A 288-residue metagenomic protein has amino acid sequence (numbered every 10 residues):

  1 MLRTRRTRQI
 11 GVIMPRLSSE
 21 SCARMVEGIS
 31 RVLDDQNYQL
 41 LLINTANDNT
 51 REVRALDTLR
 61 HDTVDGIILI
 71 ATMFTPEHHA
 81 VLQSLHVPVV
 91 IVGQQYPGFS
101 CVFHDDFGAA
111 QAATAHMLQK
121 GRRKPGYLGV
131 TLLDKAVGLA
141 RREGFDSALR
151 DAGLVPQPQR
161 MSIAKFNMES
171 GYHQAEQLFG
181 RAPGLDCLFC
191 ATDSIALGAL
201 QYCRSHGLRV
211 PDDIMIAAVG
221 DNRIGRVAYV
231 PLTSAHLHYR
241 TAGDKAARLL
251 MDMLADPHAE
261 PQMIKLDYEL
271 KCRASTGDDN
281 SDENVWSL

Functional and structural regions predicted by a protein language model:
M1-Q9, L149, N280, S287-L288: N-terminal helix-turn-helix DNA-binding module of bacterial transcription factors
R5-A115, Q119, L178-G180, G184 (+1 more regions): Alpha-helical recognition/docking segments in bacterial nutrient-uptake and carbohydrate-utilization systems
V12, T63-A71, G126-G129, M161 (+2 more regions): Periplasmic-binding protein-like
M14-R24, L42-R51, V102-A112, L128-E176 (+5 more regions): Hinge/beta->alpha junction and helix N-cap segments in small-molecule ligand-binding domains
G28-V32, H78-V81, L85, A140-A152 (+2 more regions): Alpha-helical structural signal in soluble globular domains
K124, P156-R160, V210-D213: Short acidic capping loops at alpha-helix termini that bridge into adjacent secondary structure
E176-Q177, R181-L288: Flexible loop/turn connectors
